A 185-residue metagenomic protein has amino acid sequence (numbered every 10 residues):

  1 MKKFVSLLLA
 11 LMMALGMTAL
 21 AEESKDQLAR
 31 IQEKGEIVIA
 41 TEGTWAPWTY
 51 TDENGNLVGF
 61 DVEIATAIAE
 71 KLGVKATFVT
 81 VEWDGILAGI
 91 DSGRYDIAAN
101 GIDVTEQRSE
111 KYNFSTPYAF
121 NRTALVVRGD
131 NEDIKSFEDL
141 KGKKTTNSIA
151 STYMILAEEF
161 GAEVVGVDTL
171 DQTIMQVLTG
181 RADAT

Functional and structural regions predicted by a protein language model:
M1-E36: Short, low-complexity disordered leader/linker segments with a strong preference for bacterial N-terminal type II
E23-G101: Extracytoplasmic small-molecule ligand-binding "clamshell" domains of the periplasmic binding protein/Venus flytrap
E33, E106-P117, A162: Ligand-binding "clamshell"
T49-N54, A65-V74, F137, A150-L170 (+1 more regions): Ligand-binding cleft/hinge of the Venus flytrap
V62, F78-A88, E132, V165-T179: Short helix-initiation/N-cap motifs at beta->coil->alpha
G85-A88, I102-E110, L156-E159, D183-T185: A ligand-binding cleft/hinge motif common to bilobed small-molecule-binding domains
Y112-A124, T169-D171: Short Pro/Gly-enriched coil loops immediately N-terminal to beta-strands
R128-K144: Flexible hinge/capping segments at coil-to-helix
